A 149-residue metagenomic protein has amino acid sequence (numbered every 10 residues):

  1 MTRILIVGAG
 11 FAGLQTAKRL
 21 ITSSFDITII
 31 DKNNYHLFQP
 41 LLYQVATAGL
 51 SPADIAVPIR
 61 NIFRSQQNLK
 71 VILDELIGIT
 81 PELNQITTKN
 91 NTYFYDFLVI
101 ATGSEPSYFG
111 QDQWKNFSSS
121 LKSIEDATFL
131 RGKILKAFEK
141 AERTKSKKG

Functional and structural regions predicted by a protein language model:
M1, L69-G149: FAD-binding core/adjacent interface of flavoenzyme oxidoreductases
T2-L69, K148-G149: Beta1-alpha1 glycine-rich phosphate/pyrophosphate-binding loop at the start of Rossmann-like nucleotide-binding domains
